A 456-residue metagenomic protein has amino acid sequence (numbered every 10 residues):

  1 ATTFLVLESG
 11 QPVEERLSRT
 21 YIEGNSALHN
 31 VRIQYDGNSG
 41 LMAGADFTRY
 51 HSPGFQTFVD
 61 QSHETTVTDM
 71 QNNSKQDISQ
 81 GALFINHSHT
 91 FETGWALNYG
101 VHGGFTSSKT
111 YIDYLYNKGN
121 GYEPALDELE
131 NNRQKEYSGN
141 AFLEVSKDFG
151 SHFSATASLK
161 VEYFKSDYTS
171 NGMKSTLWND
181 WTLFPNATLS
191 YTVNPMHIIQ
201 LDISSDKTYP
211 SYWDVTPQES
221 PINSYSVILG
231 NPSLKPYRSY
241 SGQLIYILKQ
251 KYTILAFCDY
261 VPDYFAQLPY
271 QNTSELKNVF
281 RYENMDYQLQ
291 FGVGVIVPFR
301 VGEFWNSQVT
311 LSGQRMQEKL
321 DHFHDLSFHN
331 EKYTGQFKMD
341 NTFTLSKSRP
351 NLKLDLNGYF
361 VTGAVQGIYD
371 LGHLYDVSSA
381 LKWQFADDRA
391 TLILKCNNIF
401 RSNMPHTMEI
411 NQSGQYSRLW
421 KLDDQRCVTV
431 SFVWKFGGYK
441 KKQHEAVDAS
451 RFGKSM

Functional and structural regions predicted by a protein language model:
A1, Y21-S170, T192-I198, Y252-A256 (+2 more regions): Face-selective signature of the C-terminal outer-membrane beta-barrel domain
A1-S18, P53-E64, K109-K118, D167-K174 (+9 more regions): Outer-membrane beta-barrel translocator domains and adjoining extracellular loop/strand segments of Gram-negative
Y21-A27, N73-S79, L129-Y137, K174-W181 (+6 more regions): Replace "Gram-negative outer membrane beta-barrel proteins" with "bacterial and organellar outer membrane beta-barrel
S26-N30, A82, S138-N140, D180-T188 (+7 more regions): Transmembrane beta-barrel architecture of outer membranes
F47-P53, G103-K109, V161-D167, I203-Y209 (+9 more regions): Transmembrane beta-strands of outer-membrane beta-barrel pores
Q80-A82, E128-E130, K235, S241 (+2 more regions): Outer membrane beta-barrel strand-and-loop segments of large Gram-negative receptors, especially TonB-dependent
Q134, K207-A256, Y260-P262, N278-G292 (+2 more regions): Outer-membrane beta-barrel signature, preferentially recognizing the C-terminal barrel domain of Gram-negative
N330-M456: Conserved C-terminal beta-signal and adjacent last beta-strands/turns of outer-membrane beta-barrel proteins
